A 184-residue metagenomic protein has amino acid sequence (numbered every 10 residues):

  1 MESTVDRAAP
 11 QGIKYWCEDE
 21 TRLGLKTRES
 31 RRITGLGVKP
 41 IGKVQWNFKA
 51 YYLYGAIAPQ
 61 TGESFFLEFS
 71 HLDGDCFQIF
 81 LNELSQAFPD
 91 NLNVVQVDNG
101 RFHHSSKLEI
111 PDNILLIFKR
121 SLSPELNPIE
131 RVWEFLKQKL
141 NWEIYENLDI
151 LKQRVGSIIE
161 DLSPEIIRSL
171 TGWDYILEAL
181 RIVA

Functional and structural regions predicted by a protein language model:
M1-Q78, N82, L177-I182: Extended, low-complexity cationic-aromatic segments
Q11-Y15, E130-A184: C-terminal anion-handling pockets and recognition modules
C17-D19, G55-A56, G62, L81 (+5 more regions): Mobile genetic element proteins and their domesticated derivatives, centered on retroelements and DNA transposons
G24-K26, H103-S105, E125-P128: Short catalytic/ligand-binding loop motif for oxyanion handling, primarily in non-cytosolic enzymes, centered on
K39-W46, D112-R131, Y145: RNase H-like polynucleotidyl transferase catalytic core
E63, H71, N82-F88, H103 (+1 more regions): Structured catalytic cores of enzymes that bind and process phosphorylated ligands/cofactors
D90-H103, N127: Acidic/histidine-rich, metal-coordinating catalytic segments
S105-N113: Short, aromatic/basic amphipathic alpha-helical patches
